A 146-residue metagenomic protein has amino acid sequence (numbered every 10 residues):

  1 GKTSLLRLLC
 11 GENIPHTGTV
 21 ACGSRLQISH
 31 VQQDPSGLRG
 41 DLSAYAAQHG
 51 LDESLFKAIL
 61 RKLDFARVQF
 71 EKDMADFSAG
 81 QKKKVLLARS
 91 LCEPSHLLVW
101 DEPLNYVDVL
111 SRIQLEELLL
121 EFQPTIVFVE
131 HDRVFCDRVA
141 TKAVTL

Functional and structural regions predicted by a protein language model:
G1-L146: ABC ATP-binding cassette signature C-motif
